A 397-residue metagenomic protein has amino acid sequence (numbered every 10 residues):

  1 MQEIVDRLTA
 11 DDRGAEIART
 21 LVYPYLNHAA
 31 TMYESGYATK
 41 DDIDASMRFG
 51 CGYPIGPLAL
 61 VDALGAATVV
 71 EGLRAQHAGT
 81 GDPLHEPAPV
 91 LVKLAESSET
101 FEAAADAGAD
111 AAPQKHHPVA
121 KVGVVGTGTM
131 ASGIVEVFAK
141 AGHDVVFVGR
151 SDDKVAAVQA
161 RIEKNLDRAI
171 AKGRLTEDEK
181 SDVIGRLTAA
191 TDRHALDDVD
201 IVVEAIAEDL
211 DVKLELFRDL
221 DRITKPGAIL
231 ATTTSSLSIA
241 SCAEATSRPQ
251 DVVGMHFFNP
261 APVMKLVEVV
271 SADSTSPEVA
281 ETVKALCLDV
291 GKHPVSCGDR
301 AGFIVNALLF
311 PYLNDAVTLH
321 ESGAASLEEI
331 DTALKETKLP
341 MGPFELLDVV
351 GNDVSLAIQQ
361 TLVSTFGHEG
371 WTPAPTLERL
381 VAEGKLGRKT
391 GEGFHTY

Functional and structural regions predicted by a protein language model:
M1-D11, I229-D299, F303-A307: Rossmann-fold dinucleotide-binding core
M1-T129, I134-V146, R150, L288 (+3 more regions): NAD(P)-dependent Rossmann-like dehydrogenase/reductase catalytic/cofactor-binding core
P24, A45, K154-K164, E278-D289 (+1 more regions): A non-catalytic, amphipathic alpha-helix used as a structural packing/dimerization or gating element in enzyme scaffolds
K115, D144-S181, V270-S276, A301-L309: Rossmann-like dinucleotide-binding cores of NAD(P)H-dependent redox enzymes
R150-K154, D167-L230, S236-S241: Rossmann-like NAD(P)-binding element
V158, L220, C242-A243, I358: Hydrophobic packing residues within well-ordered alpha-helices of enzyme cores
